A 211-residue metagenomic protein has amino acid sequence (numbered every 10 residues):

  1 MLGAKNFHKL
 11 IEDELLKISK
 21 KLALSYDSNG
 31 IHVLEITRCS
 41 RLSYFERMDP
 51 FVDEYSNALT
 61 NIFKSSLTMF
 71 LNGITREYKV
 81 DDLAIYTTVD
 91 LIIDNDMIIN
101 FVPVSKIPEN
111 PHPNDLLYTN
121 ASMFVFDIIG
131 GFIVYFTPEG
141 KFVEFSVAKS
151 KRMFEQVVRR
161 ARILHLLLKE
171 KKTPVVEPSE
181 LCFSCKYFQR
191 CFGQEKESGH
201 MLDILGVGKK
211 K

Functional and structural regions predicted by a protein language model:
M1-I98, S105-P113, N120, V207: Metal-dependent nuclease catalytic cores that hydrolyze phosphodiester bonds in DNA/RNA, characterized by
N6, I163-L164, M201: Terminal low-complexity, poorly structured segments
I18-S25, I74, L164, L168-V175 (+1 more regions): Short secondary-structure junctions and interdomain/linker hinges
G30-F45, E170-K211: Cysteine-cluster motifs in flexible loop/terminal segments that predominantly coordinate metals
V52-D53, I107, E155, R190-G193 (+1 more regions): Residues in flexible loops and secondary-structure boundaries
Y55-A58, I133-E139, S198-V207: Short alpha-helical "patches" and their helix-cap loops
Y78-E170, E180, Q189: Nucleic-acid nuclease catalytic cores
